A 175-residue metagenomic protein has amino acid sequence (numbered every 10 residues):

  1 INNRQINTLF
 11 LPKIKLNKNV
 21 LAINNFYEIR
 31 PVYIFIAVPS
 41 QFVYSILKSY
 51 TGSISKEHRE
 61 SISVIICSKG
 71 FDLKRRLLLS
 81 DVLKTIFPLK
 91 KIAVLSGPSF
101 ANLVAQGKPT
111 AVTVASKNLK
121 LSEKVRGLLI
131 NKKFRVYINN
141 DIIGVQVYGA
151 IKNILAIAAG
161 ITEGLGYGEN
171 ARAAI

Functional and structural regions predicted by a protein language model:
N2-K15: Glycine-rich phosphate-binding loop and adjoining beta1-alpha1-beta2 segment of Rossmann-like nucleotide-binding folds
T8, K18, I29-R30, N102 (+4 more regions): A broad, structure-centric signal for solvent-exposed, well-ordered loop/edge residues that line or flank functional
F10, F100, F134-Y137: Aromatic side chains
L16, L21-P109, V125: Rossmann-like NAD(P)(H) cofactor-binding subdomain of soluble oxidoreductases
F42, S53, V82, I86-K90 (+1 more regions): Internal alpha-helical scaffold of NAD(P)-dependent oxidoreductase catalytic cores
